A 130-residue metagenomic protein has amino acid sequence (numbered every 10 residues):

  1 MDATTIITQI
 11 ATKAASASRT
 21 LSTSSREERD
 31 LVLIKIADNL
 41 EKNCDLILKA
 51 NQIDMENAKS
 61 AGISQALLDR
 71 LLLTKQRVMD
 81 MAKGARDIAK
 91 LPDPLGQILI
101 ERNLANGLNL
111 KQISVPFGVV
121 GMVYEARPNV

Functional and structural regions predicted by a protein language model:
M1-N109: N-terminal Rossmann-like NAD(P)+-binding subdomain of aldehyde/semialdehyde dehydrogenases
E101-V130: Substrate-binding/gating loop at the entrance of the active-site cleft, primarily in PLP-dependent aminotransferase-like
